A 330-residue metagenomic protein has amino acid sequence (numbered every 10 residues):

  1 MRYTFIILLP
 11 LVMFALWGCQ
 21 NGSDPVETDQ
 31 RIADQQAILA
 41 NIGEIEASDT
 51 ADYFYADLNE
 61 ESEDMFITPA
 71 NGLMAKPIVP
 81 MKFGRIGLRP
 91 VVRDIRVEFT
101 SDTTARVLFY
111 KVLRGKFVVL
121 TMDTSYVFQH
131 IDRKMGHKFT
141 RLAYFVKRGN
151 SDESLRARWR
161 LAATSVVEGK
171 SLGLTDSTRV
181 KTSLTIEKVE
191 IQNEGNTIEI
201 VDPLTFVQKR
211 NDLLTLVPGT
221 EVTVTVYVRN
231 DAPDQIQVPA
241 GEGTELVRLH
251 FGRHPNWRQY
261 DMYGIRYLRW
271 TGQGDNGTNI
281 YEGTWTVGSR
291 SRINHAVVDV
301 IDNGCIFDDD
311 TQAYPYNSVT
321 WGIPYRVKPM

Functional and structural regions predicted by a protein language model:
A15-G18: C-terminal motif of bacterial Sec signal peptides marking the signal peptidase cleavage site
N21-V118, L172-I186, I191: Acidic/polar, low-complexity intrinsically disordered N-terminal segments immediately downstream of a Sec signal
G136-F139, G272-T286: Aromatic sugar-binding surface patches on proteins that engage polysaccharides or sugar-phosphate polymers
A162-V217: Short, compositionally biased P/S/T/A/G/V-rich stretches that sit at domain boundaries
T182-I186, I306-M330: Short beta-strand elements
P218-D234: Aromatic/hydrophobic beta-strand junction motif of beta-rich domains
R248-T278: Solvent-exposed serine/threonine-rich low-complexity stretches and specific carbohydrate-binding patches
G283-P315: Short, aromatic- and glycine-rich surface loops/edge beta-strands on solvent-exposed regions
